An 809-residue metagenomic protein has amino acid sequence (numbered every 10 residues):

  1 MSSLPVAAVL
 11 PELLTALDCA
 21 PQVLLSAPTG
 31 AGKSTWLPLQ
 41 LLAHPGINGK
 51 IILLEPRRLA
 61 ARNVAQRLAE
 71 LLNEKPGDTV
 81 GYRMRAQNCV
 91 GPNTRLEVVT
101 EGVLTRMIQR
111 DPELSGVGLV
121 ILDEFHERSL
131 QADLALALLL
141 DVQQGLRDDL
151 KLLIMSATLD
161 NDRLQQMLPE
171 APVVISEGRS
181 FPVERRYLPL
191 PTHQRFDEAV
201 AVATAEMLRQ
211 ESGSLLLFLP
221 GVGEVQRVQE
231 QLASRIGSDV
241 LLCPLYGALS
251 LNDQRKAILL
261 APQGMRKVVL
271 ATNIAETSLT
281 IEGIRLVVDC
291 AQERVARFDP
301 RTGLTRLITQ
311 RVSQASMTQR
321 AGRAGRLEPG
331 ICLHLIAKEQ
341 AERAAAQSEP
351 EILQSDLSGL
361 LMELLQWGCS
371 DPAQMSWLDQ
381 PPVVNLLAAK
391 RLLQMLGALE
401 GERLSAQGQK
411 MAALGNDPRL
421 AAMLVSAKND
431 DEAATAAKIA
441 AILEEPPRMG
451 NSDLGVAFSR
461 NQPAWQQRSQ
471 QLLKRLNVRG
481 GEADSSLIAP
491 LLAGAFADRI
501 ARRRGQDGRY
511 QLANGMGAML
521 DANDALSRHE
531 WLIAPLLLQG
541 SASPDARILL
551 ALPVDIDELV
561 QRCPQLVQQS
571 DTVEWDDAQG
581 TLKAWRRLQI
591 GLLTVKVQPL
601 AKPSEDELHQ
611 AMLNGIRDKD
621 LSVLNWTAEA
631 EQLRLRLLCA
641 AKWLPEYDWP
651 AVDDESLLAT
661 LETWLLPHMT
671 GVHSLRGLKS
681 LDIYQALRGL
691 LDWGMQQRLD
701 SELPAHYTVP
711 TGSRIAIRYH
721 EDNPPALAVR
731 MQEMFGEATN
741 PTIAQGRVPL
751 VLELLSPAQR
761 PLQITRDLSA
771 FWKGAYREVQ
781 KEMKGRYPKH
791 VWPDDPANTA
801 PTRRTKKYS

Functional and structural regions predicted by a protein language model:
M1-M423, A483, L538, D722: P-loop NTPase motor module signature
G102-V103, L270-I274, A291, A495 (+2 more regions): Conserved helicase core region in the C-terminal RecA-like lobe
D111-H126, L136, C290-R294, G303 (+6 more regions): Extended active-site and interfacial segments that coordinate phosphate-rich ligands in large catalytic machineries
I121-L122, S250, Q254, S426-P447 (+1 more regions): Charge-dense polyanion-binding interfaces
F181, A518, R714-A716: Short, isolated positions in well-ordered beta-strands
L399, E432-G517, E530-H706, Q745-S809: Acidic, serine/threonine- and proline-rich low-complexity intrinsically disordered segments
A686-V748: C-terminal accessory/binding modules appended to enzymatic or scaffolding proteins
